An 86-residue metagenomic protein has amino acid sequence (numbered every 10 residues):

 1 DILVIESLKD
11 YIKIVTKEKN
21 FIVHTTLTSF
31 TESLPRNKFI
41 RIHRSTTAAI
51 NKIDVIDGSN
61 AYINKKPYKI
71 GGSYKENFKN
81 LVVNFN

Functional and structural regions predicted by a protein language model:
D1-K69: Conserved binding/recognition cores within well-folded domains
Y74-N86: Eukaryotic intrinsically disordered, low-complexity regulatory linkers and tails enriched in Ser/Thr/Pro
